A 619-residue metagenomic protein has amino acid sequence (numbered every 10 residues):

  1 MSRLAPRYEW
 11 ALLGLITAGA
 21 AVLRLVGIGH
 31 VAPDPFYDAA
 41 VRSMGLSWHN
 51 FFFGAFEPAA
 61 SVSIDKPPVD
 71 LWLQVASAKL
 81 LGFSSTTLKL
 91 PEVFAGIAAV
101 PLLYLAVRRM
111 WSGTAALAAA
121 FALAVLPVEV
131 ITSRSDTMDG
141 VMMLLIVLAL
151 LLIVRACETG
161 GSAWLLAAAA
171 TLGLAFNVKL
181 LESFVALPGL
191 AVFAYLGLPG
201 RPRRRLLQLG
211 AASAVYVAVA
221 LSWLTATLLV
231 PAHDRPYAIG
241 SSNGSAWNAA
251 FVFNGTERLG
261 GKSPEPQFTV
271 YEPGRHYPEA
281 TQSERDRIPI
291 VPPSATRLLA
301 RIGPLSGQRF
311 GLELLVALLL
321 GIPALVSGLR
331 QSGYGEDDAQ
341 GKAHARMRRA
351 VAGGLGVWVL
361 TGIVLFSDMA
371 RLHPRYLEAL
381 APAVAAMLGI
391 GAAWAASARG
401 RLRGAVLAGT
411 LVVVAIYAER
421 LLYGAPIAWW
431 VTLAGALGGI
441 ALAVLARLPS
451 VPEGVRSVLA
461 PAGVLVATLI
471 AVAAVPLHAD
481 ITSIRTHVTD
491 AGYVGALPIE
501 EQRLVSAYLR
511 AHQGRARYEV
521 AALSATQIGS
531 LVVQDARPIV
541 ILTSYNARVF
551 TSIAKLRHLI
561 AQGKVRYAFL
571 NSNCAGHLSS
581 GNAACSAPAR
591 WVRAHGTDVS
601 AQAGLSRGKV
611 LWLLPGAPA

Functional and structural regions predicted by a protein language model:
M1-Y417, Y423, A496, Y545-A547: Membrane-integral, polyisoprenol-dependent glycosyltransferases of the GT-C/oligosaccharyltransferase superfamily
T17, I470-R548, R557-P615: Short periplasmic/luminal acceptor-recognition loop of GT-C membrane glycosyltransferases, typified by
F36, A40, P68-V75, S245 (+8 more regions): Extracytoplasmic/secreted proteins, especially bacterial periplasmic and envelope-associated proteins
G161, G439-S450, G454, R593-H595 (+2 more regions): Extracellular low-complexity, O-glycosylation-prone Ser/Thr/Pro/Gly-rich "stalks" and linkers flanking catalytic
W247, T361, P374, R403 (+9 more regions): Active-site lining segments that contact anionic ligands and/or coordinate catalytic metals
L319, V464, A525-Q527: A glycine-rich phosphate-binding loop feature that marks nucleotide/adenosyl-phosphate handling sites
L377-A381, G391-A395, R399, R456-V466 (+1 more regions): Composition- and surface-driven signal marking solvent-exposed, interaction-prone regions in large proteins
A398-I499, R503: Transmembrane helical bundles and short interhelical boundary loops of multi-pass, membrane-embedded
